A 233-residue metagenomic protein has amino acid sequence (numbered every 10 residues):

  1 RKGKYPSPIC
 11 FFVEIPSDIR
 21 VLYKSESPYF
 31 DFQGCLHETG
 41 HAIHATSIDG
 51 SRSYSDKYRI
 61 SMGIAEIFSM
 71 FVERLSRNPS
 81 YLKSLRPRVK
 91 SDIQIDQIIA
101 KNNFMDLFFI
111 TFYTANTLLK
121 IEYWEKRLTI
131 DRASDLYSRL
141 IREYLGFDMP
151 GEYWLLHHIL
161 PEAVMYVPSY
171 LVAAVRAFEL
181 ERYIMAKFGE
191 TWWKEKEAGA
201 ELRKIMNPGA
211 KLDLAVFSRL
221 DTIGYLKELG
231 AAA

Functional and structural regions predicted by a protein language model:
R1-I15: Auxiliary, metal-adjacent structural segments of Zn-dependent hydrolase domains
P16-C35: Short pre-active-site segment immediately N-terminal to the catalytic Zn-binding motif
C35, F71, R88, I110-Y113 (+2 more regions): C-terminal, non-catalytic "cap/extension" segments appended to globular domains
T39-Y54: Catalytic Zn2+-binding segment of zinc metalloproteases
I48, R59-Q97: Post-HExxH zinc-binding segment in Zn-dependent metallohydrolases
S53-R59, G189-W193: Short, surface-exposed loop/turn segments at secondary-structure junctions
Y54, A100-D106, H157-P161: Active-site-adjacent structural elements in folded domains
S55-F68, M105, V164-Y170: Active-site metal-coordination segments of metallo-dependent hydrolases
